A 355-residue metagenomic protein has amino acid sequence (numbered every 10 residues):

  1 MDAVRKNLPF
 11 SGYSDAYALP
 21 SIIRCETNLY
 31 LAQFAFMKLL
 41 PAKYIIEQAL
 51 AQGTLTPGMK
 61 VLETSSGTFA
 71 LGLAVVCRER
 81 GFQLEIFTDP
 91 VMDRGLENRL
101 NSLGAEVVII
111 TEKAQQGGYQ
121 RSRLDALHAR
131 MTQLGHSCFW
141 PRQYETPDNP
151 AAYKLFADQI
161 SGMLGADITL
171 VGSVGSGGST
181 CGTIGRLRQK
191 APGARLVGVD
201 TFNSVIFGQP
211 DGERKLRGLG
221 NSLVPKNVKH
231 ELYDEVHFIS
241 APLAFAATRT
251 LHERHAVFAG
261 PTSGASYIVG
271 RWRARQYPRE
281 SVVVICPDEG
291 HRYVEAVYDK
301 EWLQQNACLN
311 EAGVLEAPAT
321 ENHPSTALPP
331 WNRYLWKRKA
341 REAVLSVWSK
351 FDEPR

Functional and structural regions predicted by a protein language model:
M1-R355: PLP-dependent amino-acid enzyme catalytic core
